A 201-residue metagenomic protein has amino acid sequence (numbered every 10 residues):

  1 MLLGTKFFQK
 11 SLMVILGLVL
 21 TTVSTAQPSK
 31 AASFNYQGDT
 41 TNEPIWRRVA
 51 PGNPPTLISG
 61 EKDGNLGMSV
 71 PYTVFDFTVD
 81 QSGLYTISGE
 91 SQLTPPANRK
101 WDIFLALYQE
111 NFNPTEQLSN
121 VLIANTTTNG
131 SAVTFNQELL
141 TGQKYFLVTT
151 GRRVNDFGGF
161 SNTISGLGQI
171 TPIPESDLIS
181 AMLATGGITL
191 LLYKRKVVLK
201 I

Functional and structural regions predicted by a protein language model:
L2-V14: Bacterial N-terminal signal peptides that target proteins for export
V19-P28: C-terminal segment of classical bacterial N-terminal signal peptides
K30-I58, L66-D80, L107-V121, F135-P172: C-terminal edge strands of extracellular/lumenal beta-sandwich accessory domains
L84, D102-F104, G159: Exposed beta-strand and adjacent loop surfaces of beta-rich binding modules that mediate intermolecular recognition
Y85-P96: Short amphipathic, basic-aromatic surface patches that mediate peripheral association with negatively charged
P96-G130: Surface-exposed beta-strand/loop patches in noncatalytic accessory domains and peripheral targeting/linker segments
E175-Y193: A short, hydrophobic C-terminal helix/tail in secreted or cell-surface proteins
V197-I201: Short, charged juxtamembrane terminal tails flanking transmembrane helices
